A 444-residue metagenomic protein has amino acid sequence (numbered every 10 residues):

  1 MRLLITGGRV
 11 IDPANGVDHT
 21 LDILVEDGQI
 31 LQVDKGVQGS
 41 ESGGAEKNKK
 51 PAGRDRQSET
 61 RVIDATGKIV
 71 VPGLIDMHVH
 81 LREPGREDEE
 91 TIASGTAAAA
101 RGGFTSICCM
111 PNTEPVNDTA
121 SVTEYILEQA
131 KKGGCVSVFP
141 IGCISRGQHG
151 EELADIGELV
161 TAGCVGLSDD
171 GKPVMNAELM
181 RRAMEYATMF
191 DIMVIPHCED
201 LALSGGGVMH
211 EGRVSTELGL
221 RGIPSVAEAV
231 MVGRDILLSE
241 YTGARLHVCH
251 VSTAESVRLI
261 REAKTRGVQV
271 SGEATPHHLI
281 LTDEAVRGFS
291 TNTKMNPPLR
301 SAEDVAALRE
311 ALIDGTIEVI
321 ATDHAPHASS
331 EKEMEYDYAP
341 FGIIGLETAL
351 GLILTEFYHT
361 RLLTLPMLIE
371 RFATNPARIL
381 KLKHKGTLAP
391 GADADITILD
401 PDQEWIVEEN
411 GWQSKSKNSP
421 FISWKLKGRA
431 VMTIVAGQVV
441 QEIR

Functional and structural regions predicted by a protein language model:
M1-G39, G44-K49: N-terminal metal-binding scaffold of metallo-dependent hydrolase/deaminase domains
G8, I23, G28, G67 (+16 more regions): Divalent metal-coordination and catalytic microenvironments
G44-V71: Active-site metal-binding motif and surrounding structural segment of the metallo-beta-lactamase
A65-A130: Metal-associated gating/positioning segment near the N- to mid-region
A120-S137, E185-P196: Alpha-helix-loop-beta-strand connector modules within alpha/beta enzyme cores
E151-I320: Histidine/acidic residue-rich metal-binding segments in metalloenzymes
E217-R245, N292, I313-D314, E318-I320 (+1 more regions): His/Asp/Glu-enriched, well-ordered alpha-helical/loop segment that forms or immediately abuts the divalent-metal
E335-Y338, P390-R444: C-terminal cap of metal-dependent C-N hydrolases
